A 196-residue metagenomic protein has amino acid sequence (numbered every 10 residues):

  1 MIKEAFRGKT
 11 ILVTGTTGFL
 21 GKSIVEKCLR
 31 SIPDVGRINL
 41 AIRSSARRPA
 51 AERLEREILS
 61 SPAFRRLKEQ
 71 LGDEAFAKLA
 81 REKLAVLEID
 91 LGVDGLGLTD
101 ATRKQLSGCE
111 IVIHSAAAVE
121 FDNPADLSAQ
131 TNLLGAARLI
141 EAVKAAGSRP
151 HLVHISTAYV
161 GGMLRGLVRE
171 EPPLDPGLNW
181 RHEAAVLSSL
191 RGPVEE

Functional and structural regions predicted by a protein language model:
K3-E4, K9-S31: N-terminal Rossmann NAD(P)H-binding glycine-rich loop of SDR-like oxidoreductase domains
G8-K9, V35, K83, C109 (+1 more regions): Short, well-ordered alpha-helix to beta-strand connector turns
F19-L20, A46-P49, V93-G95, V119-N123 (+1 more regions): Flexible loop/turn segments at secondary-structure boundaries
P33-A50, S156: Conserved glycine-rich Rossmann-like NAD(P)H-binding loop of the short-chain dehydrogenase/reductase
R37-N39, A85, H151-V153: A structural signal for isolated positions on well-ordered beta-strands in alpha/beta enzyme cores
E55-K83, R181-E196: Short mixed-charge
P62-I111: Conserved Rossmann-fold cofactor-binding substructure of NAD(P)-dependent oxidoreductases
S107, I111-S115, D122-Q130, L134-E196: Conserved Rossmann-fold NAD(P)-dependent oxidoreductase catalytic core, especially the SDR/UDP-sugar
